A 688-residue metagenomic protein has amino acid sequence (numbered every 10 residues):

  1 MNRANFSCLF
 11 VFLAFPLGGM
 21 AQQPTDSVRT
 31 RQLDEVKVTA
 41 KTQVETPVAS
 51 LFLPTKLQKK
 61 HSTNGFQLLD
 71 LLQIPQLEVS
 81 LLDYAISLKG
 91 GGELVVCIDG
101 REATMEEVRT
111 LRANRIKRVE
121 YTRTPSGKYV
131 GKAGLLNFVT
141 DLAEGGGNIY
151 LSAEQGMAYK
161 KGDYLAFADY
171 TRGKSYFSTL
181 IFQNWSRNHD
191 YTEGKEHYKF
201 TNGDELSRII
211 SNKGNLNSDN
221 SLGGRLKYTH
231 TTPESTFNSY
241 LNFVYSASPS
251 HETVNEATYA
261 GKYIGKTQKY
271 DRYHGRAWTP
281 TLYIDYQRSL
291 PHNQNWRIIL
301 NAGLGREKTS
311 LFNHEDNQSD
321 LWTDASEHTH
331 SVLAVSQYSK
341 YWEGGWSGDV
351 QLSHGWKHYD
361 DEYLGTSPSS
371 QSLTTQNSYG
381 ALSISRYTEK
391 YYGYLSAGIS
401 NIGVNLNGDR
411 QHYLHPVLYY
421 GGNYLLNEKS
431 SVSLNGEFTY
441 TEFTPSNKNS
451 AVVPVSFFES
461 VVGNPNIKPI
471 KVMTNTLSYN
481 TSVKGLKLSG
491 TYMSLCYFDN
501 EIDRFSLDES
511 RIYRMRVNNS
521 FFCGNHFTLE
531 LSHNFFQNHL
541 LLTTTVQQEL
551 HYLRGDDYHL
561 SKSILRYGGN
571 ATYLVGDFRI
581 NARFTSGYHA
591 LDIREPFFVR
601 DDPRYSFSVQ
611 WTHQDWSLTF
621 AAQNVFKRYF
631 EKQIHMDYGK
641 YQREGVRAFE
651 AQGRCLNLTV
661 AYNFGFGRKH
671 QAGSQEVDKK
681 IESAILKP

Functional and structural regions predicted by a protein language model:
Q23-D26, E35-H61, Y84-V95: N-terminal periplasmic "start-of-domain" segments of outer-membrane beta-barrel proteins
E35, G65-L68, A85-I86, E106 (+3 more regions): N-terminal periplasmic accessory domains that precede and gate Gram-negative outer-membrane beta-barrel machines
L69-R101: Extracytoplasmic beta-strand/coil segments of soluble accessory domains associated with Gram-negative outer-membrane
G100-S126, A168, G224: Short acidic/polar hinge/loop motifs at secondary-structure boundaries that mediate gating or recognition
K160-R187, G203-H251, H274-H292, G569: Transmembrane beta-barrel wall of Gram-negative outer-membrane proteins
S221-S248, Y270-S433, E437, T481-S494 (+1 more regions): Face-selective signature of the C-terminal outer-membrane beta-barrel domain
S331-L333, Y379, N464, K468 (+3 more regions): Outer membrane beta-barrel strand-and-loop segments of large Gram-negative receptors, especially TonB-dependent
R410-Q411, E428-S430, Y440-G490, C496 (+2 more regions): Outer-membrane beta-barrel signature, preferentially recognizing the C-terminal barrel domain of Gram-negative
